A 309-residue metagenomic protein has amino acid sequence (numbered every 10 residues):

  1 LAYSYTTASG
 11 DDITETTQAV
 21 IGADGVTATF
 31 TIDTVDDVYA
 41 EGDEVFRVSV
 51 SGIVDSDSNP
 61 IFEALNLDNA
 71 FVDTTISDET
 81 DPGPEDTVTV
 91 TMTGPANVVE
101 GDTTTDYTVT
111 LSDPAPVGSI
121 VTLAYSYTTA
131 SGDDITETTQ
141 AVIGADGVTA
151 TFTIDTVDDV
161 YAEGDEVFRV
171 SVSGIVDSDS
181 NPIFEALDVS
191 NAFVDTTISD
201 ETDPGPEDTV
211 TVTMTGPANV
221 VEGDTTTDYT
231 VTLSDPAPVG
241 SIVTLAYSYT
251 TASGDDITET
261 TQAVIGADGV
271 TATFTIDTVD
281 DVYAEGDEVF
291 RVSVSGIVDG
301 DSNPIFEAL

Functional and structural regions predicted by a protein language model:
L1-L309: Short boundary segments that mark the start of a structured unit
